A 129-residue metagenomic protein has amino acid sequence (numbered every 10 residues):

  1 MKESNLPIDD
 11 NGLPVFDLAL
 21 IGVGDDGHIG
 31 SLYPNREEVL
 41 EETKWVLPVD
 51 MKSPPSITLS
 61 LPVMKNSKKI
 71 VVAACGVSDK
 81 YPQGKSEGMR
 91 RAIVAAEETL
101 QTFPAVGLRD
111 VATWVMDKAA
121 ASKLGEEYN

Functional and structural regions predicted by a protein language model:
M1-N129: Conserved phosphate- and dinucleotide-binding cores of soluble alpha/beta proteins, encompassing both enzyme active
